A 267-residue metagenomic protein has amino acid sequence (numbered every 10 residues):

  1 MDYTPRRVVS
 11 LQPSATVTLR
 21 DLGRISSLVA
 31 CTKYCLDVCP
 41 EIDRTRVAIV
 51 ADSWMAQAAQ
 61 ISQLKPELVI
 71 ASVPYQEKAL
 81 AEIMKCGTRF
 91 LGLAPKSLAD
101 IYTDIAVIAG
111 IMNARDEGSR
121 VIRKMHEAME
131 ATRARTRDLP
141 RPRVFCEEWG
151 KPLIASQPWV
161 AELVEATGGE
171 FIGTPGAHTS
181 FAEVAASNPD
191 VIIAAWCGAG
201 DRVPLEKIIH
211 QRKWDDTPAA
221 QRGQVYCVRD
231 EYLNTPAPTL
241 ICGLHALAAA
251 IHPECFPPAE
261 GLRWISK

Functional and structural regions predicted by a protein language model:
M1-K267: N-terminal ligand-binding lobe of clamshell/alpha-beta domains
